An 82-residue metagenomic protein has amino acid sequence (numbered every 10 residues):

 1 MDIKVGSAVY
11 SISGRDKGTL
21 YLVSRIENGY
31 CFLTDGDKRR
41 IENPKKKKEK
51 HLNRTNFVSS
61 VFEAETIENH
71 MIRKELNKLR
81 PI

Functional and structural regions predicted by a protein language model:
M1-V5, I12, L22-I82: Ferredoxin-like alpha/beta domains used as RNA- or RNAP-binding modules
G14-K17: Short, charged beta-turn/beta-strand-edge "cap" motif at the junction between a beta-strand and an adjacent loop
